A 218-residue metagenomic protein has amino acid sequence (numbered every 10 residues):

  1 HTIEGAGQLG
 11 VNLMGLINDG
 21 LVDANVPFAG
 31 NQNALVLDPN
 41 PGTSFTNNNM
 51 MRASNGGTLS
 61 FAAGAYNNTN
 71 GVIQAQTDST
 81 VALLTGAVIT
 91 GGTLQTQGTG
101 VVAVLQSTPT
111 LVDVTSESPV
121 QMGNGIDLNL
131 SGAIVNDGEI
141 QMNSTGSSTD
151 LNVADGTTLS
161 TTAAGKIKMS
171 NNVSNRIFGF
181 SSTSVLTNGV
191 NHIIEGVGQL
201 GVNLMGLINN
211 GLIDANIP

Functional and structural regions predicted by a protein language model:
H1-L16, G20-L207, G211-P218: Extracellular beta-strand-rich, repetitive "passenger/adhesive" scaffolds that bind or process carbohydrates
